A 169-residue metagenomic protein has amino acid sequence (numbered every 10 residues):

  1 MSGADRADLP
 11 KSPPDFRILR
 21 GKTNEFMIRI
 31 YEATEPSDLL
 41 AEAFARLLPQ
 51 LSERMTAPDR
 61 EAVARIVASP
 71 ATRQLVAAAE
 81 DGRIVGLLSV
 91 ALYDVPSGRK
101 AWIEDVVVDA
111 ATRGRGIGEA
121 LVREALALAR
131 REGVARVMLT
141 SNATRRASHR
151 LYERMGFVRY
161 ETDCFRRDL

Functional and structural regions predicted by a protein language model:
P10-D38: Conserved N-terminal entry element of GNAT/NAT acetyltransferase domains
K22-T23, D163-L169: Terminal substrate-recognition subdomain of acyl/acetyltransferases
I28-R99, E104, V122-E124, R159-Y160 (+1 more regions): Acetyl-CoA-dependent GNAT
V106-V108, S141: Hydrophobic adenine-recognition pocket in adenosine-nucleotide-binding enzymes
V108, G114-A127, R154: Conserved acetyl-CoA-binding loop-helix of GNAT-fold acetyltransferases
E119, A143-E161, R167: Conserved active-site alpha-helix within GNAT-family acetyltransferase domains
A129-S141: Conserved GNAT acetyl-CoA-binding A-motif
